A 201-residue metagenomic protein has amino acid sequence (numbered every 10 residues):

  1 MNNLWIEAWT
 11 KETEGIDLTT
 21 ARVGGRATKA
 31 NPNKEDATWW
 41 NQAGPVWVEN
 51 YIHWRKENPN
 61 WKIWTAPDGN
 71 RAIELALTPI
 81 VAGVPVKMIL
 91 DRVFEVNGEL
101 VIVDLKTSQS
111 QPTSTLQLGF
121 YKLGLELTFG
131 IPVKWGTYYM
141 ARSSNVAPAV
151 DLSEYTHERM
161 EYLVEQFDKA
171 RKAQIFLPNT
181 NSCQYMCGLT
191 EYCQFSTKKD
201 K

Functional and structural regions predicted by a protein language model:
M1-I73: A non-catalytic, helix-rich entry segment at domain boundaries
A8-T10, T78-P79, R142-N145: Short, internal active-site loops enriched in acidic
R26-T28, G98-V103, L163-K172: Short amphipathic alpha-helical segments and their helix-coil junctions
E35, W61, I80-V81, D104-Q109 (+1 more regions): Short helix-to-loop capping/linker segments positioned immediately adjacent to catalytic or ligand/cofactor-binding
T38, Q42, T115-G119, E161: Short, well-ordered alpha-helical segments
P45, E49, L118-K122, E126 (+1 more regions): Generic solvent-exposed, charged/amphipathic alpha-helical segments that serve as macromolecular interface scaffolds
H53, A82-P85, L125-K201: Metal-dependent nuclease catalytic regions and adjoining charged, substrate-binding loops involved in nucleic-acid end
P67, A72-F120: Non-catalytic protein-protein interaction segments used by genome-maintenance enzymes to assemble and couple activities
